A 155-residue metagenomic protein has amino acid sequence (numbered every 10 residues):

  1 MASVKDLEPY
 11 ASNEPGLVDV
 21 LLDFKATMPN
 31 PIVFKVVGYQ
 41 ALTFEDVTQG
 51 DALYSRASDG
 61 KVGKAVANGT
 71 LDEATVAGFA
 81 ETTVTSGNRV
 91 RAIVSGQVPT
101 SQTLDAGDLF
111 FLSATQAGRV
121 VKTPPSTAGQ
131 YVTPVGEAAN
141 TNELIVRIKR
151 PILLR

Functional and structural regions predicted by a protein language model:
A2-P9, P29-R155: Glycine-anchored, exposed beta-strand/edge motif detector
E14-P29: A signal for long, low-complexity, Ser/Thr/Asn-enriched, surface-exposed stalk/shaft and domain-boundary segments
